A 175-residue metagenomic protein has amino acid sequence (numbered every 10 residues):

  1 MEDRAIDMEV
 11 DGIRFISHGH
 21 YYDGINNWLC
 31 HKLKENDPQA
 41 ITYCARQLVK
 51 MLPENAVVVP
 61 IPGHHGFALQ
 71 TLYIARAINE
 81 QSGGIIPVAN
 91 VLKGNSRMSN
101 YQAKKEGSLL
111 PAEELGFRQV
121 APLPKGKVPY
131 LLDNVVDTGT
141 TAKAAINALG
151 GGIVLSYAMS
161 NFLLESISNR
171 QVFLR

Functional and structural regions predicted by a protein language model:
M1-V57, K93-G126: Active-site-facing substrate-recognition patch
K34-E35, P62-F67: Short histidine/acidic/glycine/proline-rich micro-motifs that form metal- and phosphate-coordinating active-site loops
K50, R76, E80, N147-G151: Short, well-ordered alpha-helices that flank and scaffold nucleotide-derived cofactor binding pockets
N55-H64, P129-Y130: Short glycine-rich phosphate-binding loop at a beta-alpha junction
G66-Q70, S96-N100, F162-L163: Short catalytic/ligand-binding loop motif for oxyanion handling, primarily in non-cytosolic enzymes, centered on
T71-N79, A142: Short, highly selective alpha-helical patches that border small-molecule cofactor pockets in redox/cofactor-processing
V88-V91, S96, K143: A generic "structured core" feature
Q102-R175: PRPP/pyrophosphate-binding module of the type I phosphoribosyltransferase fold
